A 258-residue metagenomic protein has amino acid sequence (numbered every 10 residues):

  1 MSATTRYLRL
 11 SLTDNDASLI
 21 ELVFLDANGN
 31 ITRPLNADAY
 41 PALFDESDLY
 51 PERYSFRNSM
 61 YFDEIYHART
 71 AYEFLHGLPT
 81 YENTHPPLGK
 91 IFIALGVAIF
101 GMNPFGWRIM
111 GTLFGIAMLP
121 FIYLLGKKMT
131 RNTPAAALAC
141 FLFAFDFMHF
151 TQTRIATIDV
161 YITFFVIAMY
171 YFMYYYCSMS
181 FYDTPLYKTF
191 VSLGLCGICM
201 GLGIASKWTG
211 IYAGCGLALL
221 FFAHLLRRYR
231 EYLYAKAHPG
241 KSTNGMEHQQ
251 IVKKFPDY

Functional and structural regions predicted by a protein language model:
M1-F56, Y61: Aromatic, loop-rich ligand-recognition surfaces of beta-strand-rich domains
L35-Y50, F56-A68, T80-F92, M102-F105: Extracytoplasmic catalytic/substrate-binding loops of multi-pass membrane glycan-assembly enzymes
L75-Y81, F92-L113, N132, F147-M148: Juxtamembrane segments of multi-pass membrane glycosylation machinery that transfer sugars from lipid-linked donors
F105, I109-T130, A168-F172: Transmembrane-helix motifs of polytopic, lipid-linked glycan transferases
W107, G111, M148-Y161, T209: Short acidic/glycine- and proline-prone juxtamembrane loop motifs at membrane-interface regions of multi-pass membrane
I122-F145, Y182-K188: Transmembrane-helix signature of polytopic, membrane-embedded enzymes that assemble or transfer cell-envelope glycans
A139-A144, Y171, M200, I204: Short helix- or helix-capping micro-motifs that position conserved polar/aromatic residues at function-defining sites
F172-D183, M200, A213-Y258: Perimembrane helix-loop-helix junctions
